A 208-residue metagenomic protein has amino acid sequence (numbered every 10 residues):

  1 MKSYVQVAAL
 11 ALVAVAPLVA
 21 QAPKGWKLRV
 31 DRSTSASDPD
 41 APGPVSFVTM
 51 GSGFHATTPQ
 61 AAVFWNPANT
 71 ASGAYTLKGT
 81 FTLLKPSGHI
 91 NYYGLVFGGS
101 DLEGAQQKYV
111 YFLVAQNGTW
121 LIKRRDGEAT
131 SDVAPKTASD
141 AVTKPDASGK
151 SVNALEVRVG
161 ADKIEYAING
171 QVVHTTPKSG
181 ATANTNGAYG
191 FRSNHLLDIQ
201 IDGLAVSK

Functional and structural regions predicted by a protein language model:
M1-A8: Bacterial N-terminal signal peptides that target proteins for export
A16-A20: Sec/Tat signal peptide C-region and signal peptidase I cleavage site
Q21-T80, L84-S87: Low-complexity, Ser/Thr/Pro/Gly-rich disordered linker/stalk regions
Q60-A129: Secretory/extracellular carbohydrate-interaction modules and structurally similar beta-sandwich "look-alikes"
T76-T82, V96, A154-G160, A167 (+3 more regions): Residues within well-ordered beta-strands of beta-sheet-rich folds
A129-A154: Short, aromatic/His-centered strand-loop micro-motif at the edge of beta-sheets
A147-P177: Carbohydrate-binding surfaces in secreted/extracellular proteins
T176-G203: Flexible glycan-contacting loops in extracellular carbohydrate-active proteins
